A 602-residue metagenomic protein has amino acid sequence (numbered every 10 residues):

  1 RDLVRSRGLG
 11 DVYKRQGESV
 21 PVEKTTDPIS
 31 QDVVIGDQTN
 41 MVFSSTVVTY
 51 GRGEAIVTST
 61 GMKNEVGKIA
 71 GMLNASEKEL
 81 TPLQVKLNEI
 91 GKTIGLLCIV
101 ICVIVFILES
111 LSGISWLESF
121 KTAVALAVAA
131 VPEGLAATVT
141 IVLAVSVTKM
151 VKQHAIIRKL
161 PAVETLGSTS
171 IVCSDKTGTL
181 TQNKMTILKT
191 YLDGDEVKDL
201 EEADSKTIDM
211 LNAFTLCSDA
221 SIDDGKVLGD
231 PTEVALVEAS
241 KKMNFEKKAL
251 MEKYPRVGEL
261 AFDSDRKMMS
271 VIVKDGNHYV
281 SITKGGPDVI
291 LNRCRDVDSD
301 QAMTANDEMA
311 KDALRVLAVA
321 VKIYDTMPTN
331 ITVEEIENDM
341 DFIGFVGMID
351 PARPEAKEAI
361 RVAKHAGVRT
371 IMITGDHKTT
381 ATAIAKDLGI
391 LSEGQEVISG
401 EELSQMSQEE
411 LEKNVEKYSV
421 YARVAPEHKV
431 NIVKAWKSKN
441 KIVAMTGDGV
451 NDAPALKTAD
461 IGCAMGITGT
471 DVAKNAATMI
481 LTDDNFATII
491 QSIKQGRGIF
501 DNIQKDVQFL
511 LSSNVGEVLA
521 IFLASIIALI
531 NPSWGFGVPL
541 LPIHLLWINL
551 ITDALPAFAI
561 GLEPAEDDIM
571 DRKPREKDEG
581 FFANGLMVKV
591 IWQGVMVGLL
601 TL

Functional and structural regions predicted by a protein language model:
R1, S6-K573, F581-F582, V595: Conserved cytosolic headpiece of P-type ATPases
R575-V590: Hydrophobic alpha-helical transmembrane segments and their immediately adjacent juxtamembrane loops
V597-L602: Alpha-helical transmembrane segments and their membrane-interface junctions in multi-pass membrane proteins
